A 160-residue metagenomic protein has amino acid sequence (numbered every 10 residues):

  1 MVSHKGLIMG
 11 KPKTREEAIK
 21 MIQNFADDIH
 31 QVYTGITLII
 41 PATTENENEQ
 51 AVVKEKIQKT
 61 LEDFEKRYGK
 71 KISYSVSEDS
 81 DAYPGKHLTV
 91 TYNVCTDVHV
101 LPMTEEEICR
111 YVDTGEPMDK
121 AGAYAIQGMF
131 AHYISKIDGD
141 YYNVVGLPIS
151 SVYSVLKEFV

Functional and structural regions predicted by a protein language model:
M1-V160: Anionic-ligand binding patches
